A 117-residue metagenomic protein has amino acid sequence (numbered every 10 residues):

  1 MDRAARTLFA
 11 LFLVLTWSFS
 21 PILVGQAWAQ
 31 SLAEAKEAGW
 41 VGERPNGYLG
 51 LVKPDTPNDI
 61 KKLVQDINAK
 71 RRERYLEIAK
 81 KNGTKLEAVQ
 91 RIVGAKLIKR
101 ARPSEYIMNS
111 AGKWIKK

Functional and structural regions predicted by a protein language model:
D2-A4, G25-K117: Anionic, Ser/Thr-rich low-complexity intrinsically disordered regions
A5-V14: Sec-dependent signal peptide recognition, specifically the positively charged N-region followed immediately by
L15-Q26: C-terminal segment of classical bacterial N-terminal signal peptides
